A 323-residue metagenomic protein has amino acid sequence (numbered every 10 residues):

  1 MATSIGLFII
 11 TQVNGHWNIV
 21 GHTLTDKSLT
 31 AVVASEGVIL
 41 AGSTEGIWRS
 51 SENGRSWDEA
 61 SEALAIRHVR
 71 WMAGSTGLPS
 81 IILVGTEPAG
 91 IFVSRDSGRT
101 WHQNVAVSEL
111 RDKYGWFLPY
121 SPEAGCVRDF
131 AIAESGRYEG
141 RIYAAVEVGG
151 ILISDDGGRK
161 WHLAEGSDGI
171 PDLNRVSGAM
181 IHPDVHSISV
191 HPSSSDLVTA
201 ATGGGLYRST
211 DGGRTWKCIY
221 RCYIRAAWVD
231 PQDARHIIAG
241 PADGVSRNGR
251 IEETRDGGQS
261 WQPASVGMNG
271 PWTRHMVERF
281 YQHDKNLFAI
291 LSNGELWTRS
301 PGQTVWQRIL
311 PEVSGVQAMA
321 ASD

Functional and structural regions predicted by a protein language model:
M1-D323: Extracellular glycan-interacting surfaces
